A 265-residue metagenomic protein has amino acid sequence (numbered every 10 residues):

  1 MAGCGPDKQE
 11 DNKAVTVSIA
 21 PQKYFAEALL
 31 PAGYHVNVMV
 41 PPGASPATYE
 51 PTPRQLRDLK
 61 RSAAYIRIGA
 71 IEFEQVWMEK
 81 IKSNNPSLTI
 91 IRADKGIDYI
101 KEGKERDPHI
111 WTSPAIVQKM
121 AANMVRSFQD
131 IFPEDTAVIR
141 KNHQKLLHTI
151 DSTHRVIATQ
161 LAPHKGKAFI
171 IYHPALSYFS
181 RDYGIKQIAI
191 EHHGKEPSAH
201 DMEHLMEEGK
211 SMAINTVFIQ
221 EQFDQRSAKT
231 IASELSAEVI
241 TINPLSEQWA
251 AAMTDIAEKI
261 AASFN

Functional and structural regions predicted by a protein language model:
G3-N265: Extracytoplasmic metal-acquisition and chelation regions
